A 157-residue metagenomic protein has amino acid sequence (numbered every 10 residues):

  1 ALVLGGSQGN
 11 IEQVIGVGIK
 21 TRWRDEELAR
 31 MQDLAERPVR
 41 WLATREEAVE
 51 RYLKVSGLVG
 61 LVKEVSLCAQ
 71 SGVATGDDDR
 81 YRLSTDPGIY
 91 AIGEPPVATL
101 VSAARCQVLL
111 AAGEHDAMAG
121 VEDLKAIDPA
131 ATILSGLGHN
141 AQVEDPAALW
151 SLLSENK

Functional and structural regions predicted by a protein language model:
L2, G6, N10-R45: Flexible "cap/lid" loop of the alpha/beta hydrolase fold
I19, G113, G136: Cofactor-binding loop segments of dinucleotide-utilizing enzymes, especially the Rossmann-like FAD- and NAD(P)+-binding
R22-R24, M118, N140: Active-site loop signature of alpha/beta-hydrolase-fold enzymes
L42-A43, L134, V143: Conserved aromatic
A43-P95: Conserved alpha/beta-hydrolase catalytic His-Asp/Glu region
A74-I127, I133: Conserved serine/cysteine hydrolase catalytic core
L137-W150: Catalytic histidine-centered segment of alpha/beta-hydrolase-like enzymes
L152-K157: C-terminal alpha-helix
